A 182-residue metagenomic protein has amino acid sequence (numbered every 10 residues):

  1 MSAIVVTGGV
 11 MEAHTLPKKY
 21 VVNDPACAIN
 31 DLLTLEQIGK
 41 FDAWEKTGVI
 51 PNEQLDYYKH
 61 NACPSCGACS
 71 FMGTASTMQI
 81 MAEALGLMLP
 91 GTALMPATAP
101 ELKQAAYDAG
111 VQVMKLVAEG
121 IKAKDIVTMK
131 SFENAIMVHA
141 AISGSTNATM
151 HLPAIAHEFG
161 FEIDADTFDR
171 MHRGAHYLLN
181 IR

Functional and structural regions predicted by a protein language model:
M1-G9, F132-H139, H151, D164 (+1 more regions): Thiamine diphosphate
M1-N134: Active-site cavity-forming subdomains of large catalytic enzyme subunits
P90-T92, F161-F168, N180: Acidic/polar loop patches that form or flank catalytic/metal-binding clefts of enzymes that bind anionic ligands
M150-F161: Alpha-helical support elements that line or immediately flank enzyme active sites and cofactor-binding pockets
R173-R182: Short, surface-exposed loop/turn segments at secondary-structure boundaries that line and modulate
